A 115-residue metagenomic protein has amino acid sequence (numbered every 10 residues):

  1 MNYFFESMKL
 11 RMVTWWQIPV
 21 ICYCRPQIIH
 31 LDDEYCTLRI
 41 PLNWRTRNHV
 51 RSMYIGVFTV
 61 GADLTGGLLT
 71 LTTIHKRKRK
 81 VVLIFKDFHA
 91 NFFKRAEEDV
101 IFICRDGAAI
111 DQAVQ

Functional and structural regions predicted by a protein language model:
M1-Y23, R45, H49: Alpha-helical membrane-targeting segments
M8-W15, R39-R45, I74-F85: Short, charged, low-hydrophobicity "junction" segments
M12, G56-V60, L64, D87-N91 (+1 more regions): Hydrophobic alpha-helical segments of small multi-pass membrane proteins
P19-P26, L83-D87: A short, amphipathic edge element
Y23, D111-Q115: A short, acidic/glycine-rich surface segment
Y23-M53: Catalytic strand-loop segment that frames the active site of acyl-thioester-processing enzymes
W44-G67, R79: Hot-dog-fold acyl-thioester-processing enzymes
L69-D111: Hydrophobic beta-strand-centered segment that forms part of the acyl-chain substrate-binding groove
